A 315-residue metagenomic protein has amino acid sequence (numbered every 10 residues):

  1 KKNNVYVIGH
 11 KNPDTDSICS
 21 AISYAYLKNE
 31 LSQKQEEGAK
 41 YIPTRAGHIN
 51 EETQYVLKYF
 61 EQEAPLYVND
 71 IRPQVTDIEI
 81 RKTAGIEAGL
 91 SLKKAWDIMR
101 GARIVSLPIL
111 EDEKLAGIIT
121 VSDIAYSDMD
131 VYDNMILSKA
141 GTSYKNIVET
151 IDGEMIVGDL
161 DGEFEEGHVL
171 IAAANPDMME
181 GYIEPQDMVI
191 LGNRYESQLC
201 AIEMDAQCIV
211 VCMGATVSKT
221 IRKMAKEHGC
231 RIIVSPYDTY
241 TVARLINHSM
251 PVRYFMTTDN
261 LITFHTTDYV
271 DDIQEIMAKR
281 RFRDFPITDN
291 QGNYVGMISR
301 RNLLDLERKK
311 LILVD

Functional and structural regions predicted by a protein language model:
K1-I104, E111-A116, D123-Y126, R281: Replace "Mg2+/Mn2+-dependent" with "divalent metal-dependent
H10-N12, A46-I49, D112-K114, V121-I124 (+5 more regions): Short, ordered loop/turn segments at secondary-structure junctions
T15-A21, Q198-C200, S218-K219: Short glycine/serine/threonine-rich phosphate/pyrophosphate-binding segments that cradle anionic phosphate groups
I42, P65-Y67, L107-P108, V189-L191 (+4 more regions): Short hydrophobic alpha-helical runs that function as membrane-insertion/retention elements
E51-T53, T216-K223: Short, glycine/polar-rich helix-capping loops at beta-to-alpha or helix-loop-helix junctions that flank or form
L66-I98, L110, T142-Y195, C200 (+5 more regions): Bateman/CBS regulatory modules and CBS-like beta-alpha motifs in cytosolic regions of diverse proteins
I104, P108, K114-D130, Y237 (+3 more regions): Short beta->alpha transition motifs characteristic of CBS
D133-N134, R222, E227-T257: Long, charge-dense
